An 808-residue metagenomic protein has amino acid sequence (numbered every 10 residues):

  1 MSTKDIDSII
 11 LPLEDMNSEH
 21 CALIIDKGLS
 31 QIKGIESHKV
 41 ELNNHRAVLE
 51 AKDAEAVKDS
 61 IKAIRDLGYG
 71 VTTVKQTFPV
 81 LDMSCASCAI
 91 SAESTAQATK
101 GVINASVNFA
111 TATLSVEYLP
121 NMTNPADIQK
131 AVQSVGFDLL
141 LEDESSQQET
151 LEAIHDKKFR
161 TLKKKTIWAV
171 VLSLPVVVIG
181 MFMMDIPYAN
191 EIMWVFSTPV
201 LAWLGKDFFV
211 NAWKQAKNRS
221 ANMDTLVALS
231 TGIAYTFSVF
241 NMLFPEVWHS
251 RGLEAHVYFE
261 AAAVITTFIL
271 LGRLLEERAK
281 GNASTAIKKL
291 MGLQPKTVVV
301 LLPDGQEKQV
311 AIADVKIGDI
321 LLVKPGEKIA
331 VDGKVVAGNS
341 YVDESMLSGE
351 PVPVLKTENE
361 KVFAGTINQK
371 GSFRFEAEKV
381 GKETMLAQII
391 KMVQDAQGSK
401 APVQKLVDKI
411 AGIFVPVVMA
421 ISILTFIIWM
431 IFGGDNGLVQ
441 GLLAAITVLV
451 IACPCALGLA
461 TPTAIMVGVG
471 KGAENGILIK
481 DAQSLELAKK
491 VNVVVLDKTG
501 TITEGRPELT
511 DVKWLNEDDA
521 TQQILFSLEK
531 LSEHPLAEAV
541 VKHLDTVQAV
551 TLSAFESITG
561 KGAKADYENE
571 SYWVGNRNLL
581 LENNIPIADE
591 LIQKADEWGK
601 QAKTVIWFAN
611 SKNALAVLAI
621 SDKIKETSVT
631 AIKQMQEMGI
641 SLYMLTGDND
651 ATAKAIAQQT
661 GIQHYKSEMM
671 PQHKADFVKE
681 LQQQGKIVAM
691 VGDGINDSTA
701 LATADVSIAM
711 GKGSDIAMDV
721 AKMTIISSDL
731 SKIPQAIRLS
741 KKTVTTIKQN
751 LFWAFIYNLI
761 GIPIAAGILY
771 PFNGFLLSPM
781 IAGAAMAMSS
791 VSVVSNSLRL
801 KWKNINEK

Functional and structural regions predicted by a protein language model:
M1-Y188, K289, D304-Q309, A387 (+3 more regions): Flexible metal-binding regulatory segments at protein termini and peripheral loops
K39-E41, R46-K52, G101-M122, A126 (+4 more regions): Conserved cytosolic catalytic loops of P-type ATPases
I90, I103, N569, T604 (+1 more regions): Conserved ATP-binding TGD loop and adjacent catalytic N/P-domain core of P-type ATPases
A126-A153, N190-M193, S197-T297, K316-L321 (+4 more regions): Actuator/coupling domain of P-type ATPases
T166-V176, K405-G433, A445-C453, G458-T463 (+1 more regions): Bilayer-spanning, highly hydrophobic alpha-helical transmembrane segments
F182-D185, I192, K217, T236 (+8 more regions): Membrane-embedded alpha-helical bundles of multi-pass transporters
S284, K513-G560, L581-D596: ATP-binding catalytic core of ATPases
L347, L406, L443, A456-L528 (+3 more regions): Conserved catalytic phosphorylation-site environment of P-type ATPases
